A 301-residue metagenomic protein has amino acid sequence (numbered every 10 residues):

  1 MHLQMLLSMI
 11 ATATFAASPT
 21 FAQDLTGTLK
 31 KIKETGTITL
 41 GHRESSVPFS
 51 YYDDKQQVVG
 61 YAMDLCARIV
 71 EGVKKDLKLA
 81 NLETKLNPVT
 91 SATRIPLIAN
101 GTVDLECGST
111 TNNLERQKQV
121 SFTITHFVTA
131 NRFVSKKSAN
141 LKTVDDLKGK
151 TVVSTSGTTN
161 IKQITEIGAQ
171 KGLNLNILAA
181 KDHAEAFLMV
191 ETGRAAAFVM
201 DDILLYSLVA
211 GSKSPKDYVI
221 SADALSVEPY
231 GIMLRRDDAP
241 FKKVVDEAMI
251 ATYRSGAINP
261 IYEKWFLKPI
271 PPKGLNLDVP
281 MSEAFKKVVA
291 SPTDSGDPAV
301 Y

Functional and structural regions predicted by a protein language model:
Q23, D64-G72, D145, K150-T151 (+4 more regions): Extended ligand-binding regions for polar small-molecule ligands
Q23, T159-I177, K216-Y218, M249-Y301: Ligand-binding clefts/hinges and TM-proximal coupling segments of bilobed small-molecule sensing domains
Q23-T26, K31-E106, S255: Extracytoplasmic small-molecule ligand-binding "clamshell" domains of the periplasmic binding protein/Venus flytrap
L25-T26, L79-P96, A139, I177-M189 (+1 more regions): Short helix-initiation/N-cap motifs at beta->coil->alpha
T39-P48, V58-K75, T111, T129-H183 (+1 more regions): Bilobed "Venus flytrap"/periplasmic-binding protein-like clamshell domains and structurally analogous long
E44, F127-S135, A210-D246, K268-T293 (+1 more regions): Periplasmic-binding protein-like
A67, L79-D146, K286-A299: Acidic, polar ligand-binding/catalytic clefts
T93, C107-K118, Q163-Q170, L188-T192 (+2 more regions): A ligand-binding cleft/hinge motif common to bilobed small-molecule-binding domains
